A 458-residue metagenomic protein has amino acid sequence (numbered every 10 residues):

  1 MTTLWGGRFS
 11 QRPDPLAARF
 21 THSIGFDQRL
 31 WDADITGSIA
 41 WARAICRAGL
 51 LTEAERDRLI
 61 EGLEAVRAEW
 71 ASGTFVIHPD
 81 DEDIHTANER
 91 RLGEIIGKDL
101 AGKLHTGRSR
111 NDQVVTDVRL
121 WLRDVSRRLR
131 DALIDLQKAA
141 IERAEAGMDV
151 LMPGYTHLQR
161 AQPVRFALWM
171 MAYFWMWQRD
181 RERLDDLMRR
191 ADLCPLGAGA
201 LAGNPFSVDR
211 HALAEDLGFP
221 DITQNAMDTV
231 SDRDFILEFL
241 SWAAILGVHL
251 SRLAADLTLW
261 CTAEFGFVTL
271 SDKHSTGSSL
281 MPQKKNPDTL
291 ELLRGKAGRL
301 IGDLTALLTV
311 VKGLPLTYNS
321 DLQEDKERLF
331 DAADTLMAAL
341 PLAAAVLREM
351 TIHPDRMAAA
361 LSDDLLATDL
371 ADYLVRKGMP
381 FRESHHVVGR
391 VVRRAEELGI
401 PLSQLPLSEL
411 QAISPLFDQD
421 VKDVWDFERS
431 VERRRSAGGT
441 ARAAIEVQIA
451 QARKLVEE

Functional and structural regions predicted by a protein language model:
M1-G203, V208-E215, T276-G277, L292 (+2 more regions): A helix-coil-helix interface module used to build multimeric assemblies and to scaffold catalytic/cofactor sites
M1-G37, M281-E458: Glycine-rich cofactor/substrate-binding loops
C46, L63-T74, L92, I96 (+19 more regions): Structural signal for hydrophobic packing residues in well-ordered secondary-structure cores of soluble enzyme domains
R110, T223-M227, D363: A structural signal for small-residue-enriched, beta-sheet-centric alpha/beta enzyme cores and oligomeric scaffold folds
V118-R119, R123, R130, E145 (+4 more regions): Charged, flexible cofactor/metal-binding loops and thiol motifs
